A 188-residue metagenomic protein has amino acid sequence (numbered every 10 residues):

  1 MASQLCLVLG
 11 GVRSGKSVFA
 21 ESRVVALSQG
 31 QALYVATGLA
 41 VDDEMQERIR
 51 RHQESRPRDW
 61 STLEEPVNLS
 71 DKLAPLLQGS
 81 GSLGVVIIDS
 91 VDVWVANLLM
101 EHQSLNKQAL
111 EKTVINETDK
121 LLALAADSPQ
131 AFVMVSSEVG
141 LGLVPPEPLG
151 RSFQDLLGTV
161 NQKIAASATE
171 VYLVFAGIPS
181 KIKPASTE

Functional and structural regions predicted by a protein language model:
M1-L5, Q78-G81, A185-E188: Short, low-complexity, intrinsically disordered N-terminal peptides in bacterial proteins
A2, C6-L77: Conserved P-loop
L7, V85-I87, V133-V135: Structural motif
A20, H52, I87, S137 (+1 more regions): Residue-level signal for inorganic ion chemistry
Q29, S55-P57, G81, D127-P129 (+1 more regions): Short, well-ordered coil/turn elements that cap or connect secondary structure elements
G30-L33, G84, A131, E170: Residues at the starts of beta-strands that form the adenosine-phosphate
D59-T113: Helix-adjacent hinge/juxtasegments
V67, V95-E188: Replace "adjacent to P-loop NTPase cores in ATP/GTP-dependent enzymes" with "adjacent to NTP-binding cores
